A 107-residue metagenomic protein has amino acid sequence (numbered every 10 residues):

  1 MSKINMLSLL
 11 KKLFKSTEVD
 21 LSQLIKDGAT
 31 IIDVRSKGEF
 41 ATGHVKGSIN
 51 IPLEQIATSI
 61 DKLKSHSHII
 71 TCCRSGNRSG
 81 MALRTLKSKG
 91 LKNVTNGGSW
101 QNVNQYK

Functional and structural regions predicted by a protein language model:
S2-T30, K37-H68, N77-K107: Rhodanese-like catalytic fold shared by cysteine-dependent sulfurtransferases and DSP/PTP-type phosphatases
C73: Short cysteine clusters
